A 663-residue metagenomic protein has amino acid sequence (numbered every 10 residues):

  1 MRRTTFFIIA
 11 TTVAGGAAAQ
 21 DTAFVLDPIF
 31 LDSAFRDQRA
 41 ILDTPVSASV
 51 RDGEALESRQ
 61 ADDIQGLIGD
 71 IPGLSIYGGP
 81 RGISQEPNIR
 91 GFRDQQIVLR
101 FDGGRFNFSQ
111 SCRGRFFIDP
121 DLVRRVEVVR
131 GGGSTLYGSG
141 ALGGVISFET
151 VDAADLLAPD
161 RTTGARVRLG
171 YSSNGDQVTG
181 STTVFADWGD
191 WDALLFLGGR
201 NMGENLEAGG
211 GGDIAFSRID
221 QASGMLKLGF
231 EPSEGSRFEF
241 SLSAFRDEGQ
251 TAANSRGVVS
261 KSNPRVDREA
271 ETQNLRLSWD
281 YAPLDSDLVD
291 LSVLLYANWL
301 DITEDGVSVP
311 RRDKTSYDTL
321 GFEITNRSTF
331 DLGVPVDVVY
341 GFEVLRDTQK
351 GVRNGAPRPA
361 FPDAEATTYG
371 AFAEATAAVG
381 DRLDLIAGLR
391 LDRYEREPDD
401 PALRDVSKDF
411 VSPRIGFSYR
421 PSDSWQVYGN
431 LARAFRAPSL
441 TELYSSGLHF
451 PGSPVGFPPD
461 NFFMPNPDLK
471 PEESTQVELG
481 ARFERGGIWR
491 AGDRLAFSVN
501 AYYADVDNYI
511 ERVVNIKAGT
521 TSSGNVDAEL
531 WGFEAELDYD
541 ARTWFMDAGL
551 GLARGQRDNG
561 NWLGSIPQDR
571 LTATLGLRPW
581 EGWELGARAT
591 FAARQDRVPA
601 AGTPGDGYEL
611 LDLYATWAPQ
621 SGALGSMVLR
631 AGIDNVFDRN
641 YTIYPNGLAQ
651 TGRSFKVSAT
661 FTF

Functional and structural regions predicted by a protein language model:
F24-D160, D176, L479, Y644: Acidic, small-polar-rich N-terminal luminal/periplasmic segments of exported/outer-membrane proteins
L122-R125, R130, T135-G210, S217-G224 (+2 more regions): Outer-membrane beta-barrel translocator/receptor signature
L169, L195, D290-G306, R420 (+6 more regions): Membrane-embedded beta-barrel scaffold of Gram-negative outer-membrane proteins
Y171-N201, G212-G249, E269-A282, L332 (+5 more regions): Transmembrane beta-barrel wall of Gram-negative outer-membrane proteins
N205, A215-S217, E231, G235-L288 (+2 more regions): Flexible loop and strand-edge segments within Gram-negative outer membrane beta-barrel domains
S233, P335, P362-A504, R578-W580: Structural signature of Gram-negative outer-membrane beta-barrels, strongest in the C-terminal barrel of TonB-dependent
A378-D381, L385, A491-D507, T521-V598: Gram-negative outer-membrane beta-barrel transporters
R433-R436, E442, D507, R512 (+3 more regions): C-terminal beta-signal and adjacent terminal beta-strands/loops of Gram-negative outer-membrane beta-barrel proteins
